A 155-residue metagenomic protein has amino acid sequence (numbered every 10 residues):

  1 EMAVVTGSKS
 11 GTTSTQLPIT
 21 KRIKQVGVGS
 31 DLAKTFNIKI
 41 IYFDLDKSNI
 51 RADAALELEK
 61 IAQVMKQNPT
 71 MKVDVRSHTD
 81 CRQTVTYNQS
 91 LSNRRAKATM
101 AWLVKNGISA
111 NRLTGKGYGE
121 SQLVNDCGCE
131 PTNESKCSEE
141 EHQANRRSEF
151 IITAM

Functional and structural regions predicted by a protein language model:
E1-K72, N111, E139, T153-M155: Periplasmic peptidoglycan-binding/tethering modules of Gram-negative envelope proteins
A52, R76-M155: Periplasmic OmpA-like peptidoglycan-binding domain that tethers envelope proteins to the cell wall
